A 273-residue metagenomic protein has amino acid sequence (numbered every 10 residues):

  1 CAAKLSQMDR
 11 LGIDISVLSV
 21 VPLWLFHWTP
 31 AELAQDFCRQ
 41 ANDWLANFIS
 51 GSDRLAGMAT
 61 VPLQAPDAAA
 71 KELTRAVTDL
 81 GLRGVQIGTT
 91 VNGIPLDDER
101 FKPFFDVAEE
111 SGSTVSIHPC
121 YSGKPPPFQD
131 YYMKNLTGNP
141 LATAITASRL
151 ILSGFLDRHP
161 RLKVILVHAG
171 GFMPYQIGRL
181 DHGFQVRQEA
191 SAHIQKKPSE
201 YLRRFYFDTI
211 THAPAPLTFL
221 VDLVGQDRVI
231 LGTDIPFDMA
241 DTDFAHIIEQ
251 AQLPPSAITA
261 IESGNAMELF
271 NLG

Functional and structural regions predicted by a protein language model:
C1-I15, D43-S50, K71-R75, L162 (+3 more regions): Mid-to-C-terminal alpha-helical segments outside catalytic/metal-binding sites
C1-V91, E99-R100: Mid-domain alpha/beta scaffold segments of enzyme catalytic cores
L18, G57-A59, I117, L166 (+1 more regions): Structural beta-sheet core signal
L25-H27, A69, G123-D130, D241: Short acidic/His/Gly/Ser-rich catalytic and metal-binding motifs that mark active-site loops of diverse hydrolases
A31-Q35, K134, H246-I248: Short glycine-enriched, charge-decorated loop/helix-capping segments at active-site entrances that position
A34, C38, N42, A144-S148 (+1 more regions): Amphipathic, non-transmembrane alpha-helical scaffold segments
L63, P119-G123, I235-F237: Short glycine-enriched loops at secondary-structure junctions
L73-R228: Catalytic pocket-lining loop regions of alpha/beta-barrel enzymes, especially the amidohydrolase/enolase/GH5 lineages
